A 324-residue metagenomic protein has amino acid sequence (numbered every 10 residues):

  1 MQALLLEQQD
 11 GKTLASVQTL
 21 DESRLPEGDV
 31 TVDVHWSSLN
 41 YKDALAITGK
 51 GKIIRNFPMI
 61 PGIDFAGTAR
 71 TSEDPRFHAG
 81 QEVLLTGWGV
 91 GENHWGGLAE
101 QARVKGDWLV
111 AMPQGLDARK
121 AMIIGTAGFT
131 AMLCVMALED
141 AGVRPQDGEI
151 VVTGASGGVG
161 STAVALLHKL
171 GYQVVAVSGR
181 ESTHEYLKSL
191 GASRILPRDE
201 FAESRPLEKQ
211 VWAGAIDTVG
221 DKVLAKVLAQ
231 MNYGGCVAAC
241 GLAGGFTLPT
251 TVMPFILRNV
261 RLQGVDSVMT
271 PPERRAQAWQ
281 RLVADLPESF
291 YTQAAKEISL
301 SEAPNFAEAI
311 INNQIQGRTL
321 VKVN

Functional and structural regions predicted by a protein language model:
S23-S38, K50-V90: Glycine-rich beta-strand-centered segment in the early N-terminal region that forms part of a ligand/cofactor-binding
Q81-E82, Q101, E149, K169 (+1 more regions): Residue-level marker of beta-strand positions
T86-V151: NAD(P)H dinucleotide-binding glycine-rich loop of Rossmann-like/cofactor-binding domains, especially the beta1-alpha1
L98, G179-Y186, F246-V252: Short, glycine/polar-rich helix-capping loops at beta-to-alpha or helix-loop-helix junctions that flank or form
G128-F129, G154-S161, G220: Glycine-rich NAD(P) Rossmann-fold beta1-alpha1 loop
H168-V223, Q280: Adenosine-nucleotide cofactor-binding segment
K222-S289, V323-N324: Glycine-rich phosphate-binding loop and adjacent beta-alpha segment of Rossmann(oid) nucleotide-cofactor-binding
E273-N324: C-terminal hydrophobic helical "lid"/dimerization subdomain of Rossmann-like NAD(P)H-dependent oxidoreductases
